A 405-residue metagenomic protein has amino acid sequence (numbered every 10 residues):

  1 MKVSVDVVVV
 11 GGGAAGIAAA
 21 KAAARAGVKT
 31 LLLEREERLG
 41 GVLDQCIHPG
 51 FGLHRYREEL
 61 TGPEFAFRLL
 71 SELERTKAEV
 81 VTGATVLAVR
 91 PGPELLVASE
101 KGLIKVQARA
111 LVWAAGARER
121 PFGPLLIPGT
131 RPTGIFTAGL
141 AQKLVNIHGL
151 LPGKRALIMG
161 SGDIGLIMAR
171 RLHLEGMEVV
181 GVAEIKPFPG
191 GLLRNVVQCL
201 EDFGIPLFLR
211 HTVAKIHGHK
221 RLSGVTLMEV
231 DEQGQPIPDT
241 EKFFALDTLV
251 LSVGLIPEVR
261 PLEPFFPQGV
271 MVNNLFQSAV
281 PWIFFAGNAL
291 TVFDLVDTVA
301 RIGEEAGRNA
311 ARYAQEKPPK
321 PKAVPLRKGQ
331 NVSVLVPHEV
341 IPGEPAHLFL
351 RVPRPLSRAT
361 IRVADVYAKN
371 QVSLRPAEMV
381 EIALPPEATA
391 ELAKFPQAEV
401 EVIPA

Functional and structural regions predicted by a protein language model:
M1-D6, T82, R312-A405: Rossmann-like nucleotide/phosphate-binding core characteristic of flavoprotein oxidoreductases
M1-V10, F67-R155, T226-F243, V250 (+2 more regions): FAD-binding core/adjacent interface of flavoenzyme oxidoreductases
V5-R68, E72, K143-I147, L151-Q198 (+1 more regions): Beta1-alpha1 glycine-rich phosphate/pyrophosphate-binding loop at the start of Rossmann-like nucleotide-binding domains
L53-R57, E232, L246, G287-V296: Short beta-alpha connecting loops at secondary-structure transitions that line or flank enzyme active sites
R68-V97, H173-P261, G343-P376: A Rossmann-like FAD-binding core segment of flavoenzymes
I104, A110-L207, T212-R221, W282-F285 (+2 more regions): Predominantly flavin-linked oxidoreductase catalytic cores and closely associated redox partners
I135-V145, T248-F293: FAD-site-proximal beta/loop scaffold in flavoenzymes
A286-G329: A conserved FAD-binding loop/helix module that cradles the flavin
